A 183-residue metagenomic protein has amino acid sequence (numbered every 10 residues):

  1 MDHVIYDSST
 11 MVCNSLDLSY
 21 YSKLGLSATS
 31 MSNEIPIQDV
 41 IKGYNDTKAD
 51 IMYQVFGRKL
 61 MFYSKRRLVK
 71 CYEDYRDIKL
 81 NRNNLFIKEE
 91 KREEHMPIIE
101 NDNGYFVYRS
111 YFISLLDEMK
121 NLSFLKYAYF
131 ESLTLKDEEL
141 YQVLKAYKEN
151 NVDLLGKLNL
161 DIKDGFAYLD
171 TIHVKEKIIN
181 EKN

Functional and structural regions predicted by a protein language model:
M1-Y20, L24-N183: Active-site pocket-lining/capping segments in soluble small-molecule metabolic enzymes
